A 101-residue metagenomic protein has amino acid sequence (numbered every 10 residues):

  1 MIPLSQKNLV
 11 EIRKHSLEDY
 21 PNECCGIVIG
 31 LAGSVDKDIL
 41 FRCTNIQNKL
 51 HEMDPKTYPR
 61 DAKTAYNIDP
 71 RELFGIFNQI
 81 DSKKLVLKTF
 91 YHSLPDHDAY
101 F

Functional and structural regions predicted by a protein language model:
M1-V86, P95-F101: Conserved beta-strand-loop surface patch within small alpha/beta domains used for substrate/adaptor or ligand engagement
T89-Y91: Conserved catalytic cores of phosphodiester-cleaving nucleases, focusing on short active-site segments
